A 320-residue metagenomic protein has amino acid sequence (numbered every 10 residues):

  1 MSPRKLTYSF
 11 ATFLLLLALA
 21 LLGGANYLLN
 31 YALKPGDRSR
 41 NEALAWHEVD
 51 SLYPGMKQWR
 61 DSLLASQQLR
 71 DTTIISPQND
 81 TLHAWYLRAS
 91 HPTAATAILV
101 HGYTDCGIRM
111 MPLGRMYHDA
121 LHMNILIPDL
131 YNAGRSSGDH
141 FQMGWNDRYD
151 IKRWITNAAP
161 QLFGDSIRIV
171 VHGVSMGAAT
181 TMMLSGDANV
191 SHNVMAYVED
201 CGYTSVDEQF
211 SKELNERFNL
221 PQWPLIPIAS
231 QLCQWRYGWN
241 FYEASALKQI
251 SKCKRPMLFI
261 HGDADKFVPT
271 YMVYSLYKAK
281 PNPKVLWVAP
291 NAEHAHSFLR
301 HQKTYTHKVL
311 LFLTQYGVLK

Functional and structural regions predicted by a protein language model:
P3-L6, L16-I74: An N-terminal hydrophobic leader/cap segment in hydrolases
Y103-Y117: The serine-hydrolase catalytic nucleophile loop
L113, A246, R255, P269-K278: Short alpha-helix in the alpha/beta-hydrolase fold that links the catalytic acid
Y117-S137: Conserved alpha/beta-hydrolase
F141-L162: Alpha/beta-hydrolase active-site loop
M183-N240: Hydrolase active-site cap/lid region
K252-K254, F259-H261, D265: Short beta-strand/loop motif that positions the catalytic acidic residue of the alpha/beta-hydrolase fold
A292-K303: Catalytic histidine-centered segment of alpha/beta-hydrolase-like enzymes
